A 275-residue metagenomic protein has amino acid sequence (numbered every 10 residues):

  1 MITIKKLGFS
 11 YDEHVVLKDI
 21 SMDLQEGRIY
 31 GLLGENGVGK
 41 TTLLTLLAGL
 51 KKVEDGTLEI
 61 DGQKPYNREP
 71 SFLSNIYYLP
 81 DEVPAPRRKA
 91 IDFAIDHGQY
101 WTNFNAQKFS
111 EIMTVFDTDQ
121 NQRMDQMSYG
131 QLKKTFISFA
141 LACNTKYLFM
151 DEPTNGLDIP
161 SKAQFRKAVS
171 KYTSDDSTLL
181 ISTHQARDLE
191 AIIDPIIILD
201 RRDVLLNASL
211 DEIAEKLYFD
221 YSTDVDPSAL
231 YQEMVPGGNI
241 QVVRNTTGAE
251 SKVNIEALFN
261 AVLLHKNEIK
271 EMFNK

Functional and structural regions predicted by a protein language model:
I2, L17-D19: Conserved structural motif at the start of ABC-family nucleotide-binding domains
L33-E35: The feature captures the beta-strand-to-loop junction immediately N-terminal to the Walker
A48: Helix-to-loop junction immediately C-terminal to a conserved catalytic motif
G56-N67, S71-F72: Conserved ABC transporter NBD signature motif
Y78-T135: ABC-family P-loop ATPase nucleotide-binding domains
L148-E152: Catalytic Walker B motif of ABC-type/P-loop ATPase nucleotide-binding domains
T154-D158: Short loop immediately C-terminal to the Walker-B catalytic DE motif in ABC-type ATPase nucleotide-binding domains
Q164-L180, H184-V243: ABC transporter nucleotide-binding domain
